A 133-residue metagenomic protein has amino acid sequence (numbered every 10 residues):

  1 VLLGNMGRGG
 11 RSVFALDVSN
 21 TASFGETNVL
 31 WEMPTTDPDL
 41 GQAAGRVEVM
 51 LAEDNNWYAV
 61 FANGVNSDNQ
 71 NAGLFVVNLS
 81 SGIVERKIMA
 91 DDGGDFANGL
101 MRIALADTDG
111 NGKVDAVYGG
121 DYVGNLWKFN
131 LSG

Functional and structural regions predicted by a protein language model:
V1-G133: Extracytoplasmic/lumenal domain signature
